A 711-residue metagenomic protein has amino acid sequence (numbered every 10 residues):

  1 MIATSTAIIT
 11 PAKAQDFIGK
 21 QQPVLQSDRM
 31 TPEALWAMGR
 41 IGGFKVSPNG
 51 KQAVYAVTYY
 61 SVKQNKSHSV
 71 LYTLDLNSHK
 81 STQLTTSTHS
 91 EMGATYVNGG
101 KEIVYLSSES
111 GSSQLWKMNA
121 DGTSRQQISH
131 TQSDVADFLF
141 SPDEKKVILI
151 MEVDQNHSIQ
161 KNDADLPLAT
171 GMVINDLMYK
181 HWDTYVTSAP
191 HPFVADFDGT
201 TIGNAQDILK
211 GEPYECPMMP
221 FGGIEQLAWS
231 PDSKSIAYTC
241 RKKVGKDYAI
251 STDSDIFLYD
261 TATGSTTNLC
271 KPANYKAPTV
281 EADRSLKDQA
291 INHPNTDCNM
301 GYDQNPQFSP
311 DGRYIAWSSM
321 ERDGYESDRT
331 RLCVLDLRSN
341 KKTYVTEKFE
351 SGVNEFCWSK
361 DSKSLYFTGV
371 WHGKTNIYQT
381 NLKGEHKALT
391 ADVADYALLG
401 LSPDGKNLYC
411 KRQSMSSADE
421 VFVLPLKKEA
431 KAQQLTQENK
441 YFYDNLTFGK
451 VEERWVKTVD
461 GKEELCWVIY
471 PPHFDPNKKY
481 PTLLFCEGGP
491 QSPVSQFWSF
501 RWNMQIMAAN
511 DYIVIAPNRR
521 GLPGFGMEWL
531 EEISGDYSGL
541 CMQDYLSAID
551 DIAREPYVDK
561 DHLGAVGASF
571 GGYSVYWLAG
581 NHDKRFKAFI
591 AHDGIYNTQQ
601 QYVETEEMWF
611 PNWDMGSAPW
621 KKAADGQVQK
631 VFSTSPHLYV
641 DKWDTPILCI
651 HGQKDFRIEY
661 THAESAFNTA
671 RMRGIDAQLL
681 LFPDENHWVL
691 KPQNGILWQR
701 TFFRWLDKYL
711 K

Functional and structural regions predicted by a protein language model:
F17-K20, H68-S69, E152-G211, T239-K242 (+5 more regions): Predominantly five- to eight-bladed beta-propeller fold
G19-G39, G203-P213: A short helix->beta-strand "capping" segment at the edge of beta-propeller domains
E33-S69: Beta-strand-rich domains and repeat architectures in extracellular enzymes and scaffolds, especially beta-propellers
G39-A53, T88-V104, R125, Q132-V147 (+15 more regions): Conserved beta-propeller blade repeats
Y59-K63, E109-S112, D154-H157, K243-K246 (+3 more regions): Short glycine/acidic-enriched loop and turn motifs that connect beta-strands
D75-H79, N119-T123, F197-T200, D260-G264 (+3 more regions): Short loop/turn segments that connect beta-strands within beta-propeller blades
V244, L286, A430, E438-D561 (+3 more regions): Cap/lid segment of the alpha/beta-hydrolase catalytic domain
N503, A508-A509, A516-K711: Active-site-proximal cap/loop segments of hydrolase catalytic domains
